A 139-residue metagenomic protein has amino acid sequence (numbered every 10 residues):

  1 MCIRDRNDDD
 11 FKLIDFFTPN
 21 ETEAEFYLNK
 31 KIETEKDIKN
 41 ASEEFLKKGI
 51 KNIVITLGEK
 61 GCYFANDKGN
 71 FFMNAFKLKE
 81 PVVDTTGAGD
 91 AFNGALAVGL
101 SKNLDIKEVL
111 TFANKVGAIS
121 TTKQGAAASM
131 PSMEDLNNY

Functional and structural regions predicted by a protein language model:
R4-N40, G61: Conserved beta-alpha-beta core of the PfkB/ribokinase-like small-molecule kinase fold
E35-Y139: Conserved phosphate-binding/catalytic region of the ribokinase-like
